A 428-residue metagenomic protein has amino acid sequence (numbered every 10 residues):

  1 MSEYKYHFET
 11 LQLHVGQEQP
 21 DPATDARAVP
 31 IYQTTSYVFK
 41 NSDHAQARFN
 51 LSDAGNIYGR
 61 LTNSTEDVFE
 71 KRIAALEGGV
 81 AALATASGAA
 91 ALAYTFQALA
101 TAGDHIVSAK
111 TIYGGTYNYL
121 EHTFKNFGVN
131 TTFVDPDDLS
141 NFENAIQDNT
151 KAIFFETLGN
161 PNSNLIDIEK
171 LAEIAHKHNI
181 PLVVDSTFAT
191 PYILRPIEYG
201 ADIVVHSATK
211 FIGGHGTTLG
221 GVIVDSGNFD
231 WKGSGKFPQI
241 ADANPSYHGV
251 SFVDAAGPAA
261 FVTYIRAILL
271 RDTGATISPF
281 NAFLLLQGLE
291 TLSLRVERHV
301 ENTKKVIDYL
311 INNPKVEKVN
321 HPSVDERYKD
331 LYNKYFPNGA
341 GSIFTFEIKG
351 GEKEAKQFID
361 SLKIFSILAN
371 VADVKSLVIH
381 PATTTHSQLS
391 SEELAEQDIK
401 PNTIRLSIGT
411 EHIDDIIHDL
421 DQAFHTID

Functional and structural regions predicted by a protein language model:
S2, E9, V80, E121 (+5 more regions): PLP-dependent enzyme catalytic core of the Aspartate aminotransferase-like
S2, G16-P20, A82-N313: Conserved PLP-enzyme active-site core in the AAT-like
S2-Y32, I223: Short conserved active-site loop signatures built around small residues
Y37-Q46, T383-T385: Active-site/binding-pocket entry motifs
N41-A90, G115-H122: Conserved N-terminal alpha-helix of the aminotransferase class I/II PLP-enzyme fold
A54, V80, N281, L285 (+3 more regions): Short amphipathic alpha-helical segments
L158, T187-A189, V324, K349 (+1 more regions): Active-site beta-loop-alpha junctions enriched in small/polar residues
V296, K304, I311, K315-I404 (+1 more regions): Conserved C-terminal alpha-helix-loop-beta "cap" of PLP-dependent enzymes that closes/shapes the active-site mouth
